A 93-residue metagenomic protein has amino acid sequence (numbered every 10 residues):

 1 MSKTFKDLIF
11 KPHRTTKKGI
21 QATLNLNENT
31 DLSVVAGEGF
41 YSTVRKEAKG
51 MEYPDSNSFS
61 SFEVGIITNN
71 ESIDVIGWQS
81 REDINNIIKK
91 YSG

Functional and structural regions predicted by a protein language model:
M1-G93: Catalytic phosphate/metal-binding cores of nucleic-acid and nucleotide-processing enzymes, i.e., regions that mediate
